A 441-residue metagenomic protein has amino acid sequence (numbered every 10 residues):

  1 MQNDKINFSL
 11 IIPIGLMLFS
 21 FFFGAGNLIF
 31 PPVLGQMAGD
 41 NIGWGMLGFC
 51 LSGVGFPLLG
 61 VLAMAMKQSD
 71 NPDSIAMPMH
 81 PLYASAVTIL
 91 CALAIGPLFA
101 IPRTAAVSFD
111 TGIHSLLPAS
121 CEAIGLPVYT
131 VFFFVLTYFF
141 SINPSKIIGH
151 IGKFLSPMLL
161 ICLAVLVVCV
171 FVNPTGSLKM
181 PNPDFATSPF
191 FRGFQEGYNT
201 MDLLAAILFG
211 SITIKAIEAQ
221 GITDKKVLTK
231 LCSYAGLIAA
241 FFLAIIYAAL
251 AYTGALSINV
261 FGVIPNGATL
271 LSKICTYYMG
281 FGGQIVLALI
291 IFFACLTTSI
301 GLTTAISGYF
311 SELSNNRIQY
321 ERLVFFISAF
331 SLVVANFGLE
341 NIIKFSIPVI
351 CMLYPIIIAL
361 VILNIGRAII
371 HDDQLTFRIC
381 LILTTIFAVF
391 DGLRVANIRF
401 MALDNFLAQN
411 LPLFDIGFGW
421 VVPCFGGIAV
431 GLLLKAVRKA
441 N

Functional and structural regions predicted by a protein language model:
I12-F23, C169-T175, F185-L250, V286-T298 (+2 more regions): Hydrophobic, membrane-embedded alpha-helices of multi-pass small-molecule transporters
G55, L59, M158-V170, L203-A205 (+3 more regions): Selective recognition of specific alpha-helical transmembrane segments in multi-pass small-molecule
M66-S69, F133-L155, A219-I222, L332-K344 (+1 more regions): Membrane-water interface regions at transmembrane-helix termini and the short interhelical loops of multi-pass membrane
N71-M77, I246-L296, P348: TM-loop-TM module centered on a large, flexible mid-protein loop between adjacent transmembrane helices in multi-pass
P97, I101, L160-F185, L203-L204 (+4 more regions): Hydrophobic alpha-helical segments and their helix-loop junctions in multi-pass secondary transporters
F140-V170, S346-I358, F377-I386: Membrane-interface loop-to-helix entry segments
N143-F154, F190-G193, T213-F242, N259-S272 (+1 more regions): Hydrophobic, small-residue-rich membrane helices and short re-entrant helix-turn-helix hairpins that build
N173, D373-N441: A generic transmembrane alpha-helix motif of multi-pass inner-membrane proteins
